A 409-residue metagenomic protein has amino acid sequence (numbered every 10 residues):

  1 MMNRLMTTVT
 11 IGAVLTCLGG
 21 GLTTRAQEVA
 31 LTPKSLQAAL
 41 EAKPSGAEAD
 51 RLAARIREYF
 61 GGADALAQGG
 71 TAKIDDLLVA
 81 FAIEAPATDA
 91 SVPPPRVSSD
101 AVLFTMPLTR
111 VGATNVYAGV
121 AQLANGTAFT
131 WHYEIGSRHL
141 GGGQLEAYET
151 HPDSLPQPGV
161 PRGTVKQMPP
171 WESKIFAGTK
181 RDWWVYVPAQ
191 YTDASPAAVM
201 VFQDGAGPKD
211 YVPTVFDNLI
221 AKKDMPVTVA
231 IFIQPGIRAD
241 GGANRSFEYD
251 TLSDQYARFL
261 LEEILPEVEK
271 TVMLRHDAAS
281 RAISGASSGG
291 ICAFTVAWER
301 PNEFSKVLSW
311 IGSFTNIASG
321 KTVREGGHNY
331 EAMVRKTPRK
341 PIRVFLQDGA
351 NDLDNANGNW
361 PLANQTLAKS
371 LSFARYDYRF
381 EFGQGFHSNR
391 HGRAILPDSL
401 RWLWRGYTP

Functional and structural regions predicted by a protein language model:
M1-T7: Positively charged n-region of N-terminal signal peptides that target proteins for export
T8-G20: Bacterial N-terminal signal peptides
L22-A26: Sec/Tat signal peptide C-region and signal peptidase I cleavage site
Q27-F104, V111-P409: Non-catalytic cap/lid and distal C-terminal segments of serine-dependent acyl enzymes
